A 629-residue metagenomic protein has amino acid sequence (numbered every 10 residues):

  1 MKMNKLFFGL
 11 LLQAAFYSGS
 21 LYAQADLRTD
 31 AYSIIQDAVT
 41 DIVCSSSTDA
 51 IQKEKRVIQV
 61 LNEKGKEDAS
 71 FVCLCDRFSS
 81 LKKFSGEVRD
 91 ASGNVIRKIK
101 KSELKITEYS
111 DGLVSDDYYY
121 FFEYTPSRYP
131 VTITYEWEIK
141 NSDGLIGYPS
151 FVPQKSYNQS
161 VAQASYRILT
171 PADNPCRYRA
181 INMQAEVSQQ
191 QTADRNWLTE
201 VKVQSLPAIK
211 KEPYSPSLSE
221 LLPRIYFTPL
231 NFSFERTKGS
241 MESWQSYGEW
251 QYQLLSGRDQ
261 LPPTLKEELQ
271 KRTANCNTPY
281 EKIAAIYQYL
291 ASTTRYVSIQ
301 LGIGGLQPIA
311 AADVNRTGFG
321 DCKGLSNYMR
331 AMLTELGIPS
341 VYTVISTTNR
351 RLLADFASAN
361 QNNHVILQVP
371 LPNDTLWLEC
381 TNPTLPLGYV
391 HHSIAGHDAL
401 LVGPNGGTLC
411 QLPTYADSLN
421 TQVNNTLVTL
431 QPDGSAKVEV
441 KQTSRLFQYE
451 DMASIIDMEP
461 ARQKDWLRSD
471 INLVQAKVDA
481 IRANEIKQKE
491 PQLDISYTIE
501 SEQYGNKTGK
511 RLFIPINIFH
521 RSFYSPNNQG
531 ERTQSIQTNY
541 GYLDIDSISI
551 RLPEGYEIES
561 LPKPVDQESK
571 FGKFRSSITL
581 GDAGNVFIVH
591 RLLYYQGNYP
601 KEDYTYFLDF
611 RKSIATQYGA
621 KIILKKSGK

Functional and structural regions predicted by a protein language model:
M1-D26: Bacterial Sec-dependent N-terminal signal peptides
Q24-K629: A sensor for short, sequence-defined functional sites
